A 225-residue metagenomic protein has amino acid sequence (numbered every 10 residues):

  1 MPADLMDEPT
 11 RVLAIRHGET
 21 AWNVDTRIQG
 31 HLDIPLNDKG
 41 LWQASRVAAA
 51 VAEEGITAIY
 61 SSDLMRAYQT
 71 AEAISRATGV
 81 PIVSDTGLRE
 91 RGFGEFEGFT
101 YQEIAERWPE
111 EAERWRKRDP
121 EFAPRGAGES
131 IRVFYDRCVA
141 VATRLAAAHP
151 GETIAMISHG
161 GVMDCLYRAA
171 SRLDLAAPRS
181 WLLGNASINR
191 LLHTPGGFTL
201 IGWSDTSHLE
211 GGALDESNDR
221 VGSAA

Functional and structural regions predicted by a protein language model:
M1-T10, F93-A105, A147, E152 (+1 more regions): Acidic, low-complexity terminal tails and accessory targeting/binding regions of phosphate-metabolizing enzymes
P2-D7, R46-E113: Phosphate-coordination/substrate-recognition cap region in phosphate-metabolizing enzymes
R11-H17, I157: Short, hydrophobic/glycine-enriched beta-strand segments
L13, V83-D85, I201: General small-molecule cofactor/ligand-binding pocket signal
G18, G160, T206: Active-site metal-binding loops of divalent metal-dependent hydrolases
E19-I74, P124-V139: Loop-to-helix element that buttresses phosphate recognition and phosphoryl-transfer chemistry
R27-P35, F99-Y101, P120, S217: Short glycine-enriched, charge-decorated loop/helix-capping segments at active-site entrances that position
E111-V133, A225: Short glycine/proline- and acidic residue-enriched helix-loop micro-motifs that form flexible lids or anion-recognition
